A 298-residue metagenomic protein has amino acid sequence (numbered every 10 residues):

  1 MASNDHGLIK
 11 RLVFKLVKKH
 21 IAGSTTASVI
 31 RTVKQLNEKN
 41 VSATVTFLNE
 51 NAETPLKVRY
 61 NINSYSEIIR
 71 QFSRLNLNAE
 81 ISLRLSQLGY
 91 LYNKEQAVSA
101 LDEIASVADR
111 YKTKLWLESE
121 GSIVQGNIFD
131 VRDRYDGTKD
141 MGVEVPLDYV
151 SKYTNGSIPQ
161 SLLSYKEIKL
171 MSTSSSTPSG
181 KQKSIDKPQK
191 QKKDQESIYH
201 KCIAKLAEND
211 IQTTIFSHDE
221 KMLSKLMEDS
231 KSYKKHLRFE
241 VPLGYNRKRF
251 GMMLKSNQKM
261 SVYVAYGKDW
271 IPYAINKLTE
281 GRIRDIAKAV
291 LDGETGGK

Functional and structural regions predicted by a protein language model:
M1-K298: Positively charged, amphipathic and often flexible ligand-engagement surfaces
